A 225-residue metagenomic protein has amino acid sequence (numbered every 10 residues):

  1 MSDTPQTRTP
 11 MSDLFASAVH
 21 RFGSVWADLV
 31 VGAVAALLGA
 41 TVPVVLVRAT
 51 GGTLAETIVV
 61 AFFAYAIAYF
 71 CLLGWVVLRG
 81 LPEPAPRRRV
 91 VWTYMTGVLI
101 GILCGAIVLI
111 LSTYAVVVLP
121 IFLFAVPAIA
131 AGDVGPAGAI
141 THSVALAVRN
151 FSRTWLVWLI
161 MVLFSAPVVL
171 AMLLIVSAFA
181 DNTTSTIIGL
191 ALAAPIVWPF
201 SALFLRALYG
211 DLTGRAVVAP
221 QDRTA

Functional and structural regions predicted by a protein language model:
M1-A225: Hydrophobic alpha-helical membrane segments
